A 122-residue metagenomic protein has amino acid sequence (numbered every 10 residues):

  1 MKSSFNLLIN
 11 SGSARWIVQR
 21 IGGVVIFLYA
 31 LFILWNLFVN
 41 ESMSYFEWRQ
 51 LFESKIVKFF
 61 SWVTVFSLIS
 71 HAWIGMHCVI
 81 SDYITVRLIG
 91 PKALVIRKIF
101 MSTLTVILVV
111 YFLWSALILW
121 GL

Functional and structural regions predicted by a protein language model:
M1-L122: Membrane-embedded alpha-helical bundles that constitute the cytochrome b-like, heme-associated redox core of multi-pass
